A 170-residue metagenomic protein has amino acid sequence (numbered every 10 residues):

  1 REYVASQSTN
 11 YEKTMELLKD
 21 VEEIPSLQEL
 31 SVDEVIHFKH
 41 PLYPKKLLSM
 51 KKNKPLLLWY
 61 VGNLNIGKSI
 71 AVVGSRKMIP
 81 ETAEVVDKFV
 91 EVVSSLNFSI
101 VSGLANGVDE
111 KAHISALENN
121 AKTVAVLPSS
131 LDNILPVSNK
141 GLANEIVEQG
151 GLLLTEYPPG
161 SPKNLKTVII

Functional and structural regions predicted by a protein language model:
R1-L42: Short, small/acidic-rich helices and loops at N termini and domain boundaries of DNA replication/processing enzymes
F38-I170: Glycine-biased, small-residue-rich flexible motifs in mid-sequence functional cores and linkers
